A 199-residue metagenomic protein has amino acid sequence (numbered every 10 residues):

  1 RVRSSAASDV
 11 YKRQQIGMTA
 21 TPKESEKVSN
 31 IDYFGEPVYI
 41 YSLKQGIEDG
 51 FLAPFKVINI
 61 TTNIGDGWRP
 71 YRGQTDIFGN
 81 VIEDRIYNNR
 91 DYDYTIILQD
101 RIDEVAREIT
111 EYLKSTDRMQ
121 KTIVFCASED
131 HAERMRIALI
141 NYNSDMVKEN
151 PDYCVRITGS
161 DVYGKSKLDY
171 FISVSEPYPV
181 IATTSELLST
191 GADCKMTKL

Functional and structural regions predicted by a protein language model:
R1-A7, Y11: Single conserved hydrophobic/aromatic residue that forms the stacking wall/gate of nucleotide- or nucleobase-binding
D9-E26, G50: Conserved helicase ATPase motor motifs in RecA-like P-loop NTPase domains
T21-S25, T61-D66, E129-H131, D161-Y163 (+1 more regions): Conserved nucleotide-binding/hydrolysis micro-motifs of P-loop NTPases
K27-Q120: Interdomain helical connector at the RecA1-RecA2 junction of SF1/SF2 helicase-like NTPases
Q120-S128: Conserved RecA-like ASCE P-loop NTPase motor core of nucleic-acid helicases/translocases
S128-Y153: Conserved helicase motor "Helicase C" RecA-like lobe of SF1/SF2 P-loop NTPases
R156-T184: Conserved helicase ATPase core of P-loop NTP-dependent helicases/translocases
T183, L188-L199: A short beta-strand element within the Helicase C-terminal
